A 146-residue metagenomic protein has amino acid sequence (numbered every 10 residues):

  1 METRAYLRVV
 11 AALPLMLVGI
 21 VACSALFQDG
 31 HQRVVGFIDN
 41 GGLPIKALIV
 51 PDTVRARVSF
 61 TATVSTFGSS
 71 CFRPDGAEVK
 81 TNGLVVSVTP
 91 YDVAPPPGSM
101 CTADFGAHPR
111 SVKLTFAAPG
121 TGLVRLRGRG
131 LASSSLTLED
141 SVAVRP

Functional and structural regions predicted by a protein language model:
E2, L17-P44: Bacterial Sec-dependent N-terminal signal peptides
E2-A12: Bacterial N-terminal signal peptides that target proteins for export
V50-K80: Short, surface-exposed binding/anchoring microloops in extracellular/periplasmic proteins
R57, A118-L123: Short tyrosine-centred short linear motifs in exposed loops/low-complexity segments
T66, G76-E78, G83, P90-A94 (+2 more regions): A mature extracytoplasmic/lumenal domain signature
P90-F116: An anionic, turn-rich surface loop/hairpin at beta-sheet edges that serves as a generic interaction/coordination patch
R129-T137: Short acidic/polar inter-strand loop motif in beta-rich domains
L136-P146: Short beta-strand elements
